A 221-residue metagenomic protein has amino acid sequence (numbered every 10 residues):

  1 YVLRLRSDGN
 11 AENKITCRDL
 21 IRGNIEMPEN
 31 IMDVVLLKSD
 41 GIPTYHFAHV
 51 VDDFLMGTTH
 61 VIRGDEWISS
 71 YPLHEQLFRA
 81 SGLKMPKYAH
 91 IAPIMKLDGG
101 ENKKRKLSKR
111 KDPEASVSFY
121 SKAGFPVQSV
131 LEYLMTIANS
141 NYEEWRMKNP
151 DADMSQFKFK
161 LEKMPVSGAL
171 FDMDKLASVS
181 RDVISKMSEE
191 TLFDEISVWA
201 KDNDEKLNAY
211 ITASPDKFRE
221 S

Functional and structural regions predicted by a protein language model:
Y1-R110, S116: Active-site cores that bind ATP or allylic diphosphates and position pyrophosphate for catalysis
S81-S221: Catalytic adenosine-cofactor/nucleotide-binding cores of aminoacyl-tRNA synthetases and other
